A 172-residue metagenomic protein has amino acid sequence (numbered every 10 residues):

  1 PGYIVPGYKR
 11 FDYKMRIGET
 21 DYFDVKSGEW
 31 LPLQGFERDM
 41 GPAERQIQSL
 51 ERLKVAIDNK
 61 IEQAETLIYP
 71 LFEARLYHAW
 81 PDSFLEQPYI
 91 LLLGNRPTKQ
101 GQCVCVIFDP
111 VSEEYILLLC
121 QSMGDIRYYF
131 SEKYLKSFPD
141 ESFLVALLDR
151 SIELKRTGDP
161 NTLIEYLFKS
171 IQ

Functional and structural regions predicted by a protein language model:
P1-F23: Aromatic (often tryptophan-rich) hydrophobic motifs at membrane interfaces
F11, M15, L31-E37, V145 (+1 more regions): Generic detector of well-ordered alpha-helical segments enriched in charged/polar residues, highlighting helical
D12, D21-D24, D39, D58 (+6 more regions): Acidic-enriched, low-complexity/disordered segments with a strong bias for Aspartate over Glutamate
E19-I57: C-terminal domain-closing interface element
R45-C120, Y129: Long, charge-rich C-terminal accessory regions
R96-Q172: C-terminal non-catalytic accessory extensions
